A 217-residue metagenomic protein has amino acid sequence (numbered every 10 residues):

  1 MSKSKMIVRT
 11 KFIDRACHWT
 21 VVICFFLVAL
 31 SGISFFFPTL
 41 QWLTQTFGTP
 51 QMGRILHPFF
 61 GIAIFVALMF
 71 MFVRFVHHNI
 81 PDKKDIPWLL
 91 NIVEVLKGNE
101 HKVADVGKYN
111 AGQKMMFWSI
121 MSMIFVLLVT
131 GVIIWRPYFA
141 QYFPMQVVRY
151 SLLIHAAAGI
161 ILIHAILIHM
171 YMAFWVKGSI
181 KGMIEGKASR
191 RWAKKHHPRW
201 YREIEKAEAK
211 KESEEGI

Functional and structural regions predicted by a protein language model:
M1-I217: Membrane-embedded alpha-helical bundles that constitute the cytochrome b-like, heme-associated redox core of multi-pass
